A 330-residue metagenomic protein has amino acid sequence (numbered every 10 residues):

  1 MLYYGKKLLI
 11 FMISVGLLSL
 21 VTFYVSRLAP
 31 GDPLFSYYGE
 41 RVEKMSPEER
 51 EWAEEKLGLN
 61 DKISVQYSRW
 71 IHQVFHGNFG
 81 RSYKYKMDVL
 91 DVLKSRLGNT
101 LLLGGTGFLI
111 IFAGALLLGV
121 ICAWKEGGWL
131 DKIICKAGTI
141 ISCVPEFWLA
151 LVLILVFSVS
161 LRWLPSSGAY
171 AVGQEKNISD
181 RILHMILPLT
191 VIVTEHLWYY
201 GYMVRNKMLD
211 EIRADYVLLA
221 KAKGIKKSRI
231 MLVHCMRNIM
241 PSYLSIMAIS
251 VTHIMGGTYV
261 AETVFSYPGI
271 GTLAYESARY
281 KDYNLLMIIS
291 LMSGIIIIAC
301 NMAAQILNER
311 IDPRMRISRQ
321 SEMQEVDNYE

Functional and structural regions predicted by a protein language model:
M1-F23: Hydrophobic secretory-pathway targeting helix
L2, L97-L130, E146, E175-E330: Alpha-helical transmembrane segments of integral membrane proteins, especially multi-pass inner/plasma-membrane
L8, E49, A53, I63-F79 (+8 more regions): Hydrophobic alpha-helical segments of integral membrane proteins, encompassing both true transmembrane helices
I10, V42, I110-I111, G138 (+3 more regions): Transmembrane alpha-helical core residues of multi-pass small-molecule transporters, especially secondary transporters
V15-S68, L161-R181: Hydrophobic alpha-helical transmembrane segments of membrane transport/permease proteins and related membrane-embedded
A29, I141-V144, M255: Transmembrane helix irregularities
L59-L116: An internal, D/E-rich "acidic patch" concept
C135-W198: Membrane-water interface segments at transmembrane-helix boundaries in multipass membrane proteins
